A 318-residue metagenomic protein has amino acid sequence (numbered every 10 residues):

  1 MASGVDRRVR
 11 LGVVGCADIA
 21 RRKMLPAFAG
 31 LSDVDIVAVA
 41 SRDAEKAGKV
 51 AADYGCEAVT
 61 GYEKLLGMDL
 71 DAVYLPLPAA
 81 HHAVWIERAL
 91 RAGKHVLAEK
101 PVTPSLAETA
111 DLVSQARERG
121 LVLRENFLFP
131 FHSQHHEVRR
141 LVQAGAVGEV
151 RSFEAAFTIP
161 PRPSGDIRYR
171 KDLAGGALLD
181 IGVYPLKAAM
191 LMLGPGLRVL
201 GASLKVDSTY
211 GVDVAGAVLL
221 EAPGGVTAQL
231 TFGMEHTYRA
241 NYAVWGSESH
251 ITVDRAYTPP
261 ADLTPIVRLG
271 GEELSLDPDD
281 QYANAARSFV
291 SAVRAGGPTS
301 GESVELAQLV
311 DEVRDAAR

Functional and structural regions predicted by a protein language model:
M1-R8, K64, A72-L75, P223 (+2 more regions): C-terminal helix-rich "cap/oligomerization" subdomain common to oxidoreductases
M1-Y54: N-terminal Rossmann-like dinucleotide-binding module
A20, T60, L97-A98, L123-E125 (+1 more regions): Hydrophobic residues in well-ordered beta-strands that form the structural core
Y54-S114: Beta-loop-alpha module in the N-terminal Rossmann-like domain of NAD(P)-dependent dehydrogenases, especially those
D111-F129, G148-R151: Rossmann-fold dehydrogenase core element
F129-L200, V206-S208: Predominantly a Rossmann-like dinucleotide-binding segment in NAD(P)-dependent oxidoreductases
K187-P259, R287-G296: Contiguous beta-strand/loop segments that form the cofactor/metal-binding neighborhood of enzyme cores
A243-D311: C-terminal glycine/acidic-rich active-site capping loop/insertion
